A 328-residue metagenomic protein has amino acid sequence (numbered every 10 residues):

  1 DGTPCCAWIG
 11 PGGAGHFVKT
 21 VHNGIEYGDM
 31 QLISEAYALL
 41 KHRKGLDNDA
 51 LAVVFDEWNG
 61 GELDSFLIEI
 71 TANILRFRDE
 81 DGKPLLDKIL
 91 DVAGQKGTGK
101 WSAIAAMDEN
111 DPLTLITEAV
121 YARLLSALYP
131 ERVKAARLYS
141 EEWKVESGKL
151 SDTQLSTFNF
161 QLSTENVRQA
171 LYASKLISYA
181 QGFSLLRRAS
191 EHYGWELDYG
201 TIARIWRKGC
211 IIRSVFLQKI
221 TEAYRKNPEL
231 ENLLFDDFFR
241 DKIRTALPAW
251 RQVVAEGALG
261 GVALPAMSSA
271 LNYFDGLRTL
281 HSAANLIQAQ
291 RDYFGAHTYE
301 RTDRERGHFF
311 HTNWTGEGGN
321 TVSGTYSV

Functional and structural regions predicted by a protein language model:
D1-Q154, Q161-V328: NAD(P)-dependent dehydrogenase/reductase Rossmann-like domain
